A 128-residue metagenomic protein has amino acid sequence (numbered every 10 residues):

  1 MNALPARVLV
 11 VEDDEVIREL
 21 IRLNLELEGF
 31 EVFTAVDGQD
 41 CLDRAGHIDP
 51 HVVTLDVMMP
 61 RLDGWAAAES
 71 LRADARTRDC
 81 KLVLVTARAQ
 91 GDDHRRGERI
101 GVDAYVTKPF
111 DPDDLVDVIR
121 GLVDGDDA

Functional and structural regions predicted by a protein language model:
E12: Conserved acidic carboxylate
E19-L27: Charged docking surfaces used in two-component/phosphorelay signaling
G29-V36, R44: Short hydrophobic/Thr-rich beta-strand motif most characteristic of the beta2 strand and flanking loop of CheY-like
I48-T54: Active-site beta3 strand of CheY-like receiver
M59: Receiver (REC) domain active-site loop signature in two-component systems and cognate sites in sensor histidine kinases
F110-I119: C-terminal output helix
